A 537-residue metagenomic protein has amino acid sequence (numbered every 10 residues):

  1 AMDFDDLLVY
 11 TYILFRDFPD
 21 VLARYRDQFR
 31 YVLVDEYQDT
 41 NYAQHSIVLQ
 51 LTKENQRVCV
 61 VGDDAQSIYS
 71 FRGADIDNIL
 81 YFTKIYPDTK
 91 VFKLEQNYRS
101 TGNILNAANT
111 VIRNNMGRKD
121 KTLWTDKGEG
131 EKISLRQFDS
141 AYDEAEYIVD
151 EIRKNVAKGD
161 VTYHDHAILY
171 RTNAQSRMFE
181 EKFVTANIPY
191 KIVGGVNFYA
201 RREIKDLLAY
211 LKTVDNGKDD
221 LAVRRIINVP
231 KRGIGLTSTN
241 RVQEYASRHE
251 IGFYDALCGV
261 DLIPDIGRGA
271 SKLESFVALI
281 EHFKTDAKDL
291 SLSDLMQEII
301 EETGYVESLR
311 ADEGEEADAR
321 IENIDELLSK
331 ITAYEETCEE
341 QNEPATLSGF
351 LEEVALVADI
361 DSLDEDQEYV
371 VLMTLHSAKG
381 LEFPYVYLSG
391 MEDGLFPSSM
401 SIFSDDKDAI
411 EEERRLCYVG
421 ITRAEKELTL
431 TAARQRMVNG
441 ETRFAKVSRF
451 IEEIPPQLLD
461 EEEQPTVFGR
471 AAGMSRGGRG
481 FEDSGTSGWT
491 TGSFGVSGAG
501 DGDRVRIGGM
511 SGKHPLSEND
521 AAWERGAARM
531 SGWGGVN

Functional and structural regions predicted by a protein language model:
A1-Y81, Q96-S100, I299: Conserved helicase NTPase motor core
R24-Y25, T40, Q50-E54, T83-P87 (+5 more regions): Conserved catalytic network of the ASCE P-loop NTPase/AAA+ motor domain
G62-A65, R72-I76, Q96-Y98, A108-N109 (+5 more regions): A short beta-strand-to-loop transition that corresponds to the Sensor-1 phosphate-sensing loop of AAA+ P-loop ATPases
A65-R72, R99-S100, I192-D215, I227: Short alpha-helix plus adjacent loop in nuclease-associated cores
Q66, I79-L80, L105-N106, T110 (+2 more regions): Metal-dependent catalytic core segments for phosphate chemistry
P87-K90, E95-P189, K212-G217, A270 (+2 more regions): Helicase P-loop NTPase motor core
T162, S176-I188, R201, L208-D460 (+2 more regions): Conserved helicase C-terminal RecA-like lobe
I454-N537: Acidic, low-complexity intrinsically disordered tails
